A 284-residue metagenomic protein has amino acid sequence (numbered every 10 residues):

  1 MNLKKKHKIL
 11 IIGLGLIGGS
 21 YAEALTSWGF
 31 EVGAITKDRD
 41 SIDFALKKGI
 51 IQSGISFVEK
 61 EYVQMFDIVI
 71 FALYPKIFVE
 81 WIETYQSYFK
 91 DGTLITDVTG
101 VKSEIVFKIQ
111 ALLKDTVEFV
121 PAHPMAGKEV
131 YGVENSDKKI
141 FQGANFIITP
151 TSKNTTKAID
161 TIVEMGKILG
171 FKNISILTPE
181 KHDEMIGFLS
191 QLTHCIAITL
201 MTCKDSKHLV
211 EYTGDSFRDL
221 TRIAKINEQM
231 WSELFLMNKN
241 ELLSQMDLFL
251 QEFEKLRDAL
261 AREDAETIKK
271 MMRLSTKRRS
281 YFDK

Functional and structural regions predicted by a protein language model:
M1-E59, V63: NAD(P)+-binding Rossmann beta1-loop-alpha1 motif at the extreme N-terminus of oxidoreductases
K8, E31-V32, E118, N145 (+1 more regions): Residues at the starts of beta-strands that form the adenosine-phosphate
K37-D38, L73-Y74, V98: Short beta->alpha hinge that forms the Motif I/post-I loop of the SAM-binding pocket
E59-F89, T93-L94: Rossmann-like NAD(P)-binding element
E83-E134: Rossmann-like NAD(P)(H) cofactor-binding subdomain of soluble oxidoreductases
K138-R222: Internal alpha-helical scaffold of NAD(P)-dependent oxidoreductase catalytic cores
H208-R278: Interdomain hinge/lid region at the active-site interface of Rossmann-like NAD(P)-dependent oxidoreductases
